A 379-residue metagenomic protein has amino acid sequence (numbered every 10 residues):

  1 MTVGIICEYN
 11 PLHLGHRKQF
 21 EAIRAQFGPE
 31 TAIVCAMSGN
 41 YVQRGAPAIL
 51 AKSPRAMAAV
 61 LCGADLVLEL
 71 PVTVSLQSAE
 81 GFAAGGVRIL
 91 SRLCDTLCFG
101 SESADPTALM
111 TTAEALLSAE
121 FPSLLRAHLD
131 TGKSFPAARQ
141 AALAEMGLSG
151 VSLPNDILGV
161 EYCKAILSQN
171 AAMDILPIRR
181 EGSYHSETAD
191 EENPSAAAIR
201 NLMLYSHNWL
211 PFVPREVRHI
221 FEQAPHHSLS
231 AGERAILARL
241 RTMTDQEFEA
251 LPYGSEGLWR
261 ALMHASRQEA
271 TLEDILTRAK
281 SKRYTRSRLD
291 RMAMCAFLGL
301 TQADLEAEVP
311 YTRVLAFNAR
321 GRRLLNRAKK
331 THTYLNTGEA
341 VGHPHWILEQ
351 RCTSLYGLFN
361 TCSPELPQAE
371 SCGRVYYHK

Functional and structural regions predicted by a protein language model:
M1-R55: N-terminal catalytic cores of NTP/NDP-binding nucleotidyl/phosphoryl-transfer enzymes
C7, V42-Q43, A59, T73-V74 (+1 more regions): Short, contiguous strand/loop micro-motifs
R24-F27, V60, L90-S91, L167: N-terminal cationic-hydrophobic initiation segments that often serve targeting/anchoring roles
T31, D65, D95: Conserved acidic residues
P54-M57, R322: Acidic, Ser/Thr-rich peripheral helices and adjacent loops at domain boundaries
A56-V72: A glycine-rich helix N-cap at a beta->alpha junction
E69-K379: Active-site cores that bind ATP or allylic diphosphates and position pyrophosphate for catalysis
